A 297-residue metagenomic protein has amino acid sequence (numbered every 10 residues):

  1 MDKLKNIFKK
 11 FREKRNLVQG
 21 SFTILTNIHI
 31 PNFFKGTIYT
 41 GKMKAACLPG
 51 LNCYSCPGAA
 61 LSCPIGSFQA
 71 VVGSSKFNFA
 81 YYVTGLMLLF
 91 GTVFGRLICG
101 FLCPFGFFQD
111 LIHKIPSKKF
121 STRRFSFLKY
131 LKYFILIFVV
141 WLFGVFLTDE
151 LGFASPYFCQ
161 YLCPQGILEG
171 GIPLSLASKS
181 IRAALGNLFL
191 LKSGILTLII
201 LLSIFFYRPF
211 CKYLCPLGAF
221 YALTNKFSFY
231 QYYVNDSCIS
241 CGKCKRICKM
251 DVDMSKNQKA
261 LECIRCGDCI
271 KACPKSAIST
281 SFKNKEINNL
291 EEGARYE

Functional and structural regions predicted by a protein language model:
M1-D251, S255, L261-E297: Non-ligating segments of multi-cofactor redox enzymes
